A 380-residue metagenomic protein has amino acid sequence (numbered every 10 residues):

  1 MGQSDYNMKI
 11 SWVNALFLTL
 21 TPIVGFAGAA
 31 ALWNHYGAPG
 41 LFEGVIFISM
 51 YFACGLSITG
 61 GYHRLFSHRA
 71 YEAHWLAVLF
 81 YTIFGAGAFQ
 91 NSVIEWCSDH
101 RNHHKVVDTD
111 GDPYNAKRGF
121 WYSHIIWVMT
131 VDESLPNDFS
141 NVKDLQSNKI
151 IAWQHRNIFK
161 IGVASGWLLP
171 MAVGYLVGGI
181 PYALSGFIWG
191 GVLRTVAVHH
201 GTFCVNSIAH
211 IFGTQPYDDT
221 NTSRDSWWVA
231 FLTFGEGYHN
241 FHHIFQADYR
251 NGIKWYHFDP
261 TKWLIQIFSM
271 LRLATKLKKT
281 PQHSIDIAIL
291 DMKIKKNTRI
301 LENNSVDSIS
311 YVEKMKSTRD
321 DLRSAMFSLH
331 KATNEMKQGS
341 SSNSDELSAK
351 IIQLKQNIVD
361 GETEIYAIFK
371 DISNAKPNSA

Functional and structural regions predicted by a protein language model:
M1-F203, Y249-A380: Non-catalytic, topology-defining segments of multipass membrane proteins
S57, N115, A209, F231-T233: Short glycine- and Lys/Arg-enriched binding-loop motifs that mark or flank ligand-binding interfaces
L145-I150, F212-Y238: Active-site-proximal inter-transmembrane loops
I208-G213, F245-R250: Interfacial helix-loop-helix junctions of multi-pass membrane proteins
Y238-Q246: Short amphipathic alpha-helical "interface-anchor" segments enriched in bulky aromatics
